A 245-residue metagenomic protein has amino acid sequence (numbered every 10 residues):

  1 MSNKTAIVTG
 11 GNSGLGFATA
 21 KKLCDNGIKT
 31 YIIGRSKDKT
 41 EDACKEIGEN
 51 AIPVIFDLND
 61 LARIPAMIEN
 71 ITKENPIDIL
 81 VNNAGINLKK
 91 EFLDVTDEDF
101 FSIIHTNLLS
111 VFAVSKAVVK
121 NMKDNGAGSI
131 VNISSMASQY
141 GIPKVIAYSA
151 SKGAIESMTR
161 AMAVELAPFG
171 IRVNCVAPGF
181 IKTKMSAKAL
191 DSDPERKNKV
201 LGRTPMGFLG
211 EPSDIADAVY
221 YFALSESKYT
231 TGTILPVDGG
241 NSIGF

Functional and structural regions predicted by a protein language model:
N12-S13: Conserved glycine-rich cofactor-binding loop
E91-F92, T96-I104, V200: Substrate-binding pocket helix/loop in short-chain dehydrogenase/reductase
L93, Y140-I146, P168-F169, G207 (+1 more regions): Active-site loop immediately N-terminal to the catalytic Tyr-X3-Lys motif of short-chain dehydrogenase/reductase
S115, S151, T159: Active-site helix of classical SDR
K120, V164-P168, K228: Alpha-helical segment proximal to the catalytic Tyr-Lys
S135: Residue(s) in the substrate-gating loop at a strand-loop-helix junction that position the organic substrate next
Y140, Y220, T231-F245: Short C-terminal tail/terminal secondary-structure segment of NAD(P)H-dependent dehydrogenase/reductase domains
